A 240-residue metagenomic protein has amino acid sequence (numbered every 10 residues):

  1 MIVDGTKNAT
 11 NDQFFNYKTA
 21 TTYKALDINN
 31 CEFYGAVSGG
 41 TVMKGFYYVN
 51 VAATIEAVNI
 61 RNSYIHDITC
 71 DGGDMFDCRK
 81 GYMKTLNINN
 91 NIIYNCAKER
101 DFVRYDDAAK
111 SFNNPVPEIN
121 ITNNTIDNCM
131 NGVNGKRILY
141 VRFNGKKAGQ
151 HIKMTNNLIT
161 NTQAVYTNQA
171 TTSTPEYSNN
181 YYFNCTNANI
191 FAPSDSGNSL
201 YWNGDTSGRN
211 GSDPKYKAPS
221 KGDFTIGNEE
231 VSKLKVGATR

Functional and structural regions predicted by a protein language model:
M1-D12, S212-P214: Right-handed parallel beta-helix/beta-spiral solenoid domain characteristic of secreted/periplasmic
M1-T6, T22-S38, K44, I55-T69 (+4 more regions): Right-handed parallel beta-helix
D4, Y34, S38, K44 (+11 more regions): Feature targets compositionally biased, intrinsically disordered low-complexity regions with long contiguous runs
K7-A20, S38-A52, T69-K80, A97-F112 (+2 more regions): Extracellular beta-strand/beta-solenoid scaffold signature
F15, G45-F46, I92, V103 (+5 more regions): Intrinsically disordered, low-complexity segments enriched in small/polar residues
T21-K24, A53-E56, G81, A109-N114 (+6 more regions): N-terminal targeting or signal-anchor segments and their processing/structural boundaries
Y23, T41, A52-I55, I88 (+2 more regions): Glycine-rich loops and low-complexity Gly/Arg-rich segments that provide flexible linkers or classic glycine-based
Q169-R240: Acidic, glycine- and Ser/Thr-rich low-complexity intrinsically disordered tracts in extracellular/secreted proteins
